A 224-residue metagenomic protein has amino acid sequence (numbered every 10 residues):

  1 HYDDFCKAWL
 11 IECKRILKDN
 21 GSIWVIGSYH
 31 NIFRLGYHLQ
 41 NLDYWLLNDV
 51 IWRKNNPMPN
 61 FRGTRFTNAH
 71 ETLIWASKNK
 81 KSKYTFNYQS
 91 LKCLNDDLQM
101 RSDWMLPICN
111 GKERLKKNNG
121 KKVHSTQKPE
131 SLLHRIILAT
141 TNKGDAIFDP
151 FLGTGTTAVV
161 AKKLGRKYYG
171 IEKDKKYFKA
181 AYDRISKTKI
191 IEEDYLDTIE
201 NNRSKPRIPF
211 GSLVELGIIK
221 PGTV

Functional and structural regions predicted by a protein language model:
H1-A180, P221-V224: Core catalytic lobe of class I
D183-G222: S-adenosyl-L-methionine
